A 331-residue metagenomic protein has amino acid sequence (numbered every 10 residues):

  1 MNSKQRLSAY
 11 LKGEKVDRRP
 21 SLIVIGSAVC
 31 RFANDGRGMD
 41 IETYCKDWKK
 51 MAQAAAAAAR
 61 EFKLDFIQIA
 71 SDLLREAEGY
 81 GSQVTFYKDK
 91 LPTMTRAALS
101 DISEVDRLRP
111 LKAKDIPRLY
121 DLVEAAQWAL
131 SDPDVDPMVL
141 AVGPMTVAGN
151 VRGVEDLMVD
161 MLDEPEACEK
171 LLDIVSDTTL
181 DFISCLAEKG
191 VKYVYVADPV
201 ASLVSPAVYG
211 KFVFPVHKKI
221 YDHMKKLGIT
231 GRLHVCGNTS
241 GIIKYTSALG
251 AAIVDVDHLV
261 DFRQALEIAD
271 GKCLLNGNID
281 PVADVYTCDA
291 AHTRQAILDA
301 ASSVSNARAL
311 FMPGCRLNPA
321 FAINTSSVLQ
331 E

Functional and structural regions predicted by a protein language model:
S3-A28, I41, A54, D65 (+2 more regions): Active-site loop segments of alpha/beta catalytic cores
A28-R31, L74-E76: Short, acidic Gly/Pro/Ser/Thr-rich loop/turn segments
V29-K63: Active-site-flanking structural segment that lines cofactor/substrate pockets
A33-D35, Y80-S82, V151, N324-T325: Short aromatic-enriched loop/helix-cap "lid" or pocket-rim segments at secondary-structure transitions that line
A54-G81: Glycine-rich, N-terminal phosphate-binding loop and its surrounding beta-alpha-beta segment
D72-K114, V135: A contiguous, low-structure linker/loop signature
